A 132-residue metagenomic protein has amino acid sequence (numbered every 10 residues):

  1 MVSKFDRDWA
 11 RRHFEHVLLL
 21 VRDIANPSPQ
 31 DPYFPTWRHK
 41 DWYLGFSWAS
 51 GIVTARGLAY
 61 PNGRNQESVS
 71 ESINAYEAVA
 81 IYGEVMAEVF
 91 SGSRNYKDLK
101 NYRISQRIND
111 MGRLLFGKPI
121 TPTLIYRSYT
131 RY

Functional and structural regions predicted by a protein language model:
M1, Y33-K40, G45, G63-E67 (+1 more regions): Core of folded catalytic or high-affinity ligand/protein-binding domains in predominantly eukaryotic proteins
M1-D8, G63, E71-V89, Y96-I104: Well-ordered alpha-helical scaffold segments within catalytic/enzyme domains
R11, A59-V69, D110: Short, solvent-exposed segments of well-ordered alpha helices
H13-G57, R94-K97, L114-R131: Long, well-ordered core segments of solenoidal/helical folds
H16, E71, M111: Soluble or luminal CAZymes and related metallo-dependent hydrolases
H16, Y60, N74: Short, glycine/acidic-rich beta->alpha junctions
I52-V53, L58, N65, Y76-A80: Hydrophobic transmembrane alpha-helix bundles
G63, N74, A80, E84-V85 (+2 more regions): Active-site capping/gating regions of soluble enzymes
